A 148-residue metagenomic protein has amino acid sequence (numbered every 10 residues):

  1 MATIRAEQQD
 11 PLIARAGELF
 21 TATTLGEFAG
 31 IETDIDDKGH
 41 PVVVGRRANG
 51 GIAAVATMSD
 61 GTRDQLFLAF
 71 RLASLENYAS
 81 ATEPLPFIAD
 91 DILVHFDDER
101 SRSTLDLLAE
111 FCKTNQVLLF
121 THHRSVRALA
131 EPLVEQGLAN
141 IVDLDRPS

Functional and structural regions predicted by a protein language model:
M1-L25, A29: Charged, surface-exposed helical/loop "interaction arms" that form contiguous linear patches used for dimerization
R5-I13, D37-L72, V94-D98: Conserved ABC ATPase signature
E18, D60-I88, F111: GG-anchored amphipathic helix commonly corresponding to the ABC/SMC/Rad50 NBD signature/C-loop
L19-G26, Y78, F111, L133-Q136: Conserved, well-folded catalytic cores of nucleic-acid-processing and energy-transducing macromolecular machines
G26-G30, H40, T82-P84, A139: Short secondary-structure junction motifs
I31-I35: Short beta-strand
D90-I92: Walker B catalytic acidic pair
E99-S148: C-terminal lobe/lid and adjacent interdomain/linker elements of RecA-like ASCE P-loop ATPase modules
